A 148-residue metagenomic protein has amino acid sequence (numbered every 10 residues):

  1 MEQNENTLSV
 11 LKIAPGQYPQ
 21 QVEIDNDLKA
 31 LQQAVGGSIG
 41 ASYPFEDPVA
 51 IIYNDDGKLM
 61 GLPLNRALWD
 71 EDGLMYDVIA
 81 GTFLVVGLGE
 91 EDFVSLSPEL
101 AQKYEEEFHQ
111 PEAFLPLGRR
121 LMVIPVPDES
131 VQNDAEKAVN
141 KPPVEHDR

Functional and structural regions predicted by a protein language model:
E2-N133: N-terminal nucleophile
K137-R148: Non-Sec secretion/translocation targeting segments of pathogen effectors
